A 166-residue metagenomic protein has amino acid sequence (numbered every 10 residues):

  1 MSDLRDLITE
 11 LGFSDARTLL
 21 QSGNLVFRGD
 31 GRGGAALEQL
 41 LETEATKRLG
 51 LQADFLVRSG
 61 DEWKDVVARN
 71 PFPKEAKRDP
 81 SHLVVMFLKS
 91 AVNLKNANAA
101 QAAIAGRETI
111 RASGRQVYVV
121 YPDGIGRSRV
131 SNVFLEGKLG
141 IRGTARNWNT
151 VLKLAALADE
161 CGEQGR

Functional and structural regions predicted by a protein language model:
M1-R166: Surface-exposed, charge/polar-rich loops and edge strands
